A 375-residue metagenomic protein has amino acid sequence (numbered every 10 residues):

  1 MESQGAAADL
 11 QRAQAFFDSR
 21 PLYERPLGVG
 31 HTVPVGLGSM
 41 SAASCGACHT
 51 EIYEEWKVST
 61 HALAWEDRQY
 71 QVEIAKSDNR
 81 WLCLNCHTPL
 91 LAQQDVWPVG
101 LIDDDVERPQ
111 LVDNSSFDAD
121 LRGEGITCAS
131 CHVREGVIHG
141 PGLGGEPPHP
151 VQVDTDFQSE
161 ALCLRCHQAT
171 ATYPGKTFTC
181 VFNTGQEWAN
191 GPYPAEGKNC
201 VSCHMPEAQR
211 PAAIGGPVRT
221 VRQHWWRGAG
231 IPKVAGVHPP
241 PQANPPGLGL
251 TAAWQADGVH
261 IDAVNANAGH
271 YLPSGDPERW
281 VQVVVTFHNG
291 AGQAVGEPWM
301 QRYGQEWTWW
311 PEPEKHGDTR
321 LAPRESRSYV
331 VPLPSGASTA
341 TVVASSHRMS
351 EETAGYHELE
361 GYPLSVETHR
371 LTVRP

Functional and structural regions predicted by a protein language model:
E2-G36, E55-D78, A92-A322, S328-L333 (+1 more regions): Primarily the internal scaffold of c-type cytochrome electron-transfer domains, especially repeated/multiheme c-type
G38-M40: Short glycine-enriched loop/turn motifs at secondary-structure junctions
A42, T50-E54: A long-range scaffold signal marking pre-active-site subdomains of enzyme folds
W81-L84: Active-site neighborhood of thiol-dependent amide/isopeptide-bond enzymes
C86-P89: Long, hydrophobic/aromatic-enriched structural stretches that serve as scaffold segments
V283-V285, A337-S346: Short, aromatic- and glycine-rich surface loops/edge beta-strands on solvent-exposed regions
